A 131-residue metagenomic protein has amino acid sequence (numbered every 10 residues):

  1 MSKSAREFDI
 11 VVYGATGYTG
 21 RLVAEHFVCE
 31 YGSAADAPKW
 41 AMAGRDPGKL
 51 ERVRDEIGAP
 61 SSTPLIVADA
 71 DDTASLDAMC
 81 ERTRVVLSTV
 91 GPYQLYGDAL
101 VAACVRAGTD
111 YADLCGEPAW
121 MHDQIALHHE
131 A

Functional and structural regions predicted by a protein language model:
M1-E7: A short, basic/flexible loop-to-alpha-helix module at the beginning of a structural domain
F8-S33: N-terminal Rossmann NAD(P)H-binding glycine-rich loop of SDR-like oxidoreductase domains
D9, P38-W40, P64: Residues at the starts of beta-strands that form the adenosine-phosphate
G32-K49: Conserved glycine-rich Rossmann-like NAD(P)H-binding loop of the short-chain dehydrogenase/reductase
V53-S61: Short, conserved SAM-binding/catalytic segment of Class I S-adenosyl-L-methionine-dependent methyltransferases
I66-Y96: Conserved Rossmann-fold cofactor-binding substructure of NAD(P)-dependent oxidoreductases
A107-T109: A short helix->loop->beta-strand "cap" motif at the edges of active sites that frequently abuts
L114-A131: Rossmann-fold NAD(P)-binding glycine/threonine-rich loop
